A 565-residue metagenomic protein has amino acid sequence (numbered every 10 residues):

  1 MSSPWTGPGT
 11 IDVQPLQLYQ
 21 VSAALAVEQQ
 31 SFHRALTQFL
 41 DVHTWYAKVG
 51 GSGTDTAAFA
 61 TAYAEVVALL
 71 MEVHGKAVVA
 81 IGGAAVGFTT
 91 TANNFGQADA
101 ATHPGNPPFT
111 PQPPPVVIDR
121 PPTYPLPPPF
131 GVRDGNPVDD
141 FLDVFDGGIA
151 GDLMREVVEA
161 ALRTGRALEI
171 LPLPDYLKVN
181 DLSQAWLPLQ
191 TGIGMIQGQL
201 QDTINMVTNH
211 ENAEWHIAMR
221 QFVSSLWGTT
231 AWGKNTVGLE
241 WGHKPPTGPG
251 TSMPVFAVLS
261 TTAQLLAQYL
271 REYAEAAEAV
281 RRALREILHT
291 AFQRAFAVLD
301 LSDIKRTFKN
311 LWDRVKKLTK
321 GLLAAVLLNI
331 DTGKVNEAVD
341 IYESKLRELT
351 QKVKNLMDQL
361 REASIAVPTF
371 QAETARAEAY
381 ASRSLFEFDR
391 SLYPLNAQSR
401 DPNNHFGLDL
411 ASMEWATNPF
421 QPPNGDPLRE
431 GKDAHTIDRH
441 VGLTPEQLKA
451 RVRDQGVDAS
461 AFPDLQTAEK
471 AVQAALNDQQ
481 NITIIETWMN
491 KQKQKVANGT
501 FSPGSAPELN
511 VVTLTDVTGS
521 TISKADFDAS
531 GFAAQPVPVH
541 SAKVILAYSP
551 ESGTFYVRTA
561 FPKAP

Functional and structural regions predicted by a protein language model:
M1-A185, L189-P427: Intrinsically disordered, low-complexity Pro/Gly/Thr/Ser/Ala-rich repeat tracts
S3-W5, K317, N403, Q421 (+7 more regions): Compositionally biased, low-complexity repeat tracts
S22, S183, Q197, H216 (+7 more regions): Extracytoplasmic/secreted envelope proteins and their assembly/folding machinery, especially bacterial periplasmic
V49-G50, K320, T332, F406 (+8 more regions): Feature targets compositionally biased, intrinsically disordered low-complexity regions with long contiguous runs
G148, D152, E214, I330-G333 (+9 more regions): Alpha-helix boundary/N-cap detector
L410-R453: Extracytoplasmic/periplasm-facing segments of secreted or lipoprotein envelope proteins
P445-P565: Functional cores of ribonucleases/endoribonucleases
